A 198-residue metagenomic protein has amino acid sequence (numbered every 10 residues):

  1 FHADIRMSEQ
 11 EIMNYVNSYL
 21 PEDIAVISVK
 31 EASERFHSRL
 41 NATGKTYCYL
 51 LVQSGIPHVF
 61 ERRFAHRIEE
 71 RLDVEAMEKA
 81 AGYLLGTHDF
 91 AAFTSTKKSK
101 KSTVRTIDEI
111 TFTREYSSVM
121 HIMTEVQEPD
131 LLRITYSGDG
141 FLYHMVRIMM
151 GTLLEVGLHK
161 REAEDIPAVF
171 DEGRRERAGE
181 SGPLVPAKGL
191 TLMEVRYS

Functional and structural regions predicted by a protein language model:
F1-S198: Structured-RNA-binding interfaces characteristic of tRNA pseudouridine synthases
